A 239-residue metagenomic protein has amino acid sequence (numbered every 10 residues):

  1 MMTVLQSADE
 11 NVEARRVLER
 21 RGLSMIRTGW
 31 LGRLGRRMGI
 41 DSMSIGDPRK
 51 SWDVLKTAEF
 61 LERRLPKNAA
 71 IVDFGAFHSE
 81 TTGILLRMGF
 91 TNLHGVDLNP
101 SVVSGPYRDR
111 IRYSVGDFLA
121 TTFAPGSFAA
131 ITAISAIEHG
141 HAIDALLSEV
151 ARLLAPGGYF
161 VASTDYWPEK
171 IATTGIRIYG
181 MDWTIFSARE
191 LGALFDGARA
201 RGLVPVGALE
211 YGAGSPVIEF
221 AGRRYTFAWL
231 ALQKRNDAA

Functional and structural regions predicted by a protein language model:
K50-N68: Conserved alpha-helix/loop element of class I SAM-dependent methyltransferases that forms part of the SAM/SAH-binding
V72-A120: Class I SAM-dependent methyltransferase SAM/SAH-binding core
T132: A conserved beta-strand element that flanks and buttresses the S-adenosyl-L-methionine
S135-H139: A short His-aromatic
D144-Y159: A short glycine-rich, Lys/Arg-flanked "PGG" loop and its adjoining helix->strand segment in the class I
A162-I185: Short, glycine-/aromatic-enriched active-site segment of Class I SAM-dependent methyltransferases
D182-A208: Short alpha-helix
L209-A239: Core SAM-dependent methyltransferase catalytic element
